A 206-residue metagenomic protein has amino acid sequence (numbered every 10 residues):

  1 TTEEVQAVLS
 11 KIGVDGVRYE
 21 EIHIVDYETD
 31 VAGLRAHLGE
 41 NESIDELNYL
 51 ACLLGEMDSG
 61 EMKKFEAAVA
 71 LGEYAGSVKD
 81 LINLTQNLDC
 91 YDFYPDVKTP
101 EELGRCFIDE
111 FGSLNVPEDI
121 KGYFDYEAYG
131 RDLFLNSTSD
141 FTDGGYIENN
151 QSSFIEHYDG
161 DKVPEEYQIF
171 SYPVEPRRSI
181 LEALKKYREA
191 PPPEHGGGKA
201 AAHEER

Functional and structural regions predicted by a protein language model:
V5-G122, Q151-R178: Mixed-charge (acidic/basic) macromolecular-recognition segments
S113, P117-F141: Extended, Lys/Arg-enriched charged tracts that mediate electrostatic binding to polyanionic substrates
D125, R178-R206: Non-Sec secretion/translocation targeting segments of pathogen effectors
